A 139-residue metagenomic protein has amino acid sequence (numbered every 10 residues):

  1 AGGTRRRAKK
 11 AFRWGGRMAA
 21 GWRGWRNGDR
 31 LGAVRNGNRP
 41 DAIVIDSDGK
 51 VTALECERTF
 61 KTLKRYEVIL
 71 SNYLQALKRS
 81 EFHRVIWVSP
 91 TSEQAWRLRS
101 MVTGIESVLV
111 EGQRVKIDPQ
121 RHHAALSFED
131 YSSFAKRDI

Functional and structural regions predicted by a protein language model:
A1-G2, I139: Accessible peptide chain termini
G2-T52, R58-R65: Active-site metal-binding core of divalent-cation-utilizing nuclease and nuclease-like domains
D48, T59-I139: Non-catalytic C-terminal interaction segments of nucleic acid-processing enzymes
